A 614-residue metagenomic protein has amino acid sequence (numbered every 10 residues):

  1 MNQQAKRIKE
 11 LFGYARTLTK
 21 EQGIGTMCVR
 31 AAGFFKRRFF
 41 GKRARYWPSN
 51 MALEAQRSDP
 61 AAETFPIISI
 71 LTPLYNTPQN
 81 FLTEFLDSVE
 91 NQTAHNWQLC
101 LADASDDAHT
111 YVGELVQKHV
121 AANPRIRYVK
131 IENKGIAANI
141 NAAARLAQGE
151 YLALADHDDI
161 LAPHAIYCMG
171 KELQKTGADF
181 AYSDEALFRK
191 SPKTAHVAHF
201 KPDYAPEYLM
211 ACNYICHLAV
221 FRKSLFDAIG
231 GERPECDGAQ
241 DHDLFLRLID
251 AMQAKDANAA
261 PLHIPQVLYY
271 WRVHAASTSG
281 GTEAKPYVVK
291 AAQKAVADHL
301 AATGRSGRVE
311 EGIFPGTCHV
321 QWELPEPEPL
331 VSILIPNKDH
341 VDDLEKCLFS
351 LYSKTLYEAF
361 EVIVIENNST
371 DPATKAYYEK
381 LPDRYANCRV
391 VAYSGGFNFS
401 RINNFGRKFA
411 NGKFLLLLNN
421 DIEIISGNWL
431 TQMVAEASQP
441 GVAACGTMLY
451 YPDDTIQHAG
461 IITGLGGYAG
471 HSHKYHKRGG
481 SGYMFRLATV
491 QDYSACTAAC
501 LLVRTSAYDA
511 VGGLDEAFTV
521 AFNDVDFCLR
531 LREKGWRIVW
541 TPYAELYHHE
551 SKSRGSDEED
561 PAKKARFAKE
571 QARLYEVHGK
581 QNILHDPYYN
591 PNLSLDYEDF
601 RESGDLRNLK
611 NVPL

Functional and structural regions predicted by a protein language model:
N2-E63, K285-E328, D453, L465-D492 (+3 more regions): C-terminal, non-catalytic tails of nucleotide-sugar-dependent glycosyltransferases
L86-N96, F349-A359: Short, acidic, metal-binding catalytic loop of nucleotide-sugar glycosyltransferases
H95, D103-E114, D156, E366-Y377: A conserved acidic beta->alpha catalytic loop
I131-A147, Y393-A410, N428: Glycine-rich, basic loop-to-helix element that forms the pyrophosphate-binding segment of sugar-nucleotide handling
I136-A137, R145, T194-S224, C236-D237 (+3 more regions): A recurrent flexible, glycine/aromatic-enriched loop bordering the glycosyltransferase active site that acts as
L152, L415: Short aromatic/hydrophobic "clamp" motif used to bind/position activated sugar donors
H164-A195, I422-Y468: Conserved donor NDP-sugar-binding/catalytic core segment of glycosyltransferases
L225, E235-V267, V296, W429-M433 (+2 more regions): A short, conserved alpha-helix in the catalytic core of glycosyltransferases
